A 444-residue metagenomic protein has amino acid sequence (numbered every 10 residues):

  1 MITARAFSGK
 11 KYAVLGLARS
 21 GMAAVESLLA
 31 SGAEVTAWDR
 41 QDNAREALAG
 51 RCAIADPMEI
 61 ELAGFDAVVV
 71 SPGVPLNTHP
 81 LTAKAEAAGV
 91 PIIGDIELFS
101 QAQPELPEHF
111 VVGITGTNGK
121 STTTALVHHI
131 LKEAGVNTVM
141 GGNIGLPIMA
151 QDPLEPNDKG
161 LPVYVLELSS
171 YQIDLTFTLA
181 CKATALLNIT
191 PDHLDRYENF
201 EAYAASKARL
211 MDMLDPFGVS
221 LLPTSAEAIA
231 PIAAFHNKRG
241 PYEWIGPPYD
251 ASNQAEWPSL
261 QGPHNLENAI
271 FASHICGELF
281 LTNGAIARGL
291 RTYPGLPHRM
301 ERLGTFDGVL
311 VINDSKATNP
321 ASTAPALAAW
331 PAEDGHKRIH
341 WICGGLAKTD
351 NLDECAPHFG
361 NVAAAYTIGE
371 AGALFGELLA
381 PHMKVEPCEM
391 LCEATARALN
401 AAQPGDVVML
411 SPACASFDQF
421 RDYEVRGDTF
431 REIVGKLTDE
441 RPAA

Functional and structural regions predicted by a protein language model:
M1-G113, A134, R291, R299-E301 (+2 more regions): Short, basic phosphate-binding NTP loop
T3-Y12, G21-S31, W257-V362, E377: Nucleotide phosphate-binding/pyrophosphate-handling subdomain across enzymes that bind or process nucleotide phosphates
K11, L29, E61-A63, P72 (+5 more regions): Phosphate-binding loop of NTP-binding sites
G16, L28, V68, I114 (+11 more regions): Residue-level signal for inorganic ion chemistry
A18, Q41, I144, S225-A226 (+1 more regions): Residues in the short beta-alpha loop(s) of Rossmann-like NAD(P)-binding domains
E34-R40, S220-T224, I342-C343, G360-E370: Short internal beta-strands
V35-D39, V139-M140, V165, L410: Short beta-strand "acidic-cap" motif of Rossmann-like dinucleotide-binding folds
L352-D406, P442-A443: C-terminal helical cap/extension that packs against the catalytic core of soluble nucleotide-cofactor enzymes
